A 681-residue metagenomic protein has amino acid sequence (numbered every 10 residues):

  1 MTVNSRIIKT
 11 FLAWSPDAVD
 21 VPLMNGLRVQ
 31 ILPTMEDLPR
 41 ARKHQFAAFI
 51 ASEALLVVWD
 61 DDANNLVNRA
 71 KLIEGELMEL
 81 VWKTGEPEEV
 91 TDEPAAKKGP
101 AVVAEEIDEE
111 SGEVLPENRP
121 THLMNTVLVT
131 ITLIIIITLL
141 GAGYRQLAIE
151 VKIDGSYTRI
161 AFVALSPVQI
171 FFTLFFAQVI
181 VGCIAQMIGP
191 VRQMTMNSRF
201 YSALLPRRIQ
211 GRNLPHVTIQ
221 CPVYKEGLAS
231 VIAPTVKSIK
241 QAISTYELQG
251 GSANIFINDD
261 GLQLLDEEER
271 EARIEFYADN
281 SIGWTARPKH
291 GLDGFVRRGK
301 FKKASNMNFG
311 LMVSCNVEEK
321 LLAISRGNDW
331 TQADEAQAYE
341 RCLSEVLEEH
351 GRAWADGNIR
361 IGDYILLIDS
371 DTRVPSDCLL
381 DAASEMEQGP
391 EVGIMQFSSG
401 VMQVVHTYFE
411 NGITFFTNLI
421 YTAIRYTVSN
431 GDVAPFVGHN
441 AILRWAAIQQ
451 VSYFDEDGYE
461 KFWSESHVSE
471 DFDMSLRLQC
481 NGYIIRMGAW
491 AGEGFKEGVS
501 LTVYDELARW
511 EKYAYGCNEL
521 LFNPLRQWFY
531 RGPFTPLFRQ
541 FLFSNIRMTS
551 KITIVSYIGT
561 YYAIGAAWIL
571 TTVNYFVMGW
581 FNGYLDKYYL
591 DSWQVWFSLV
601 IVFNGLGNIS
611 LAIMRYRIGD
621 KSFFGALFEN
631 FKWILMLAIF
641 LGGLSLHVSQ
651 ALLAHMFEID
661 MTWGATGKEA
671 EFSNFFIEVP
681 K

Functional and structural regions predicted by a protein language model:
M1-L123, M487-G488, G498-S544: Extended, low-complexity, polar regulatory segments
T84-G85, P94, E113-V127, A148-N213: Long, contiguous juxta-domain segments that are non-catalytic but functionally important
S111-L139, K225, N545-W568: Membrane-interface recognition of transmembrane alpha-helix starts, especially the cytoplasmic loop-to-helix transition
T138-A164, I552-E671, K681: Membrane-embedded multi-pass helical conduit in multi-pass membrane proteins, especially envelope-biosynthetic
A177-F538: Internal catalytic domains of large membrane-associated glycosyltransferases
V181, I188, Y504-F529, R539-T549 (+3 more regions): Membrane-interacting alpha-helical segments
Y201-K225, W633-S649, S673-P680: Cytosolic juxtamembrane regulatory segments of multi-pass membrane proteins
A338-L343, L347, G351-W354, G664-K681: Generic long, charged, amphipathic alpha-helical segments
